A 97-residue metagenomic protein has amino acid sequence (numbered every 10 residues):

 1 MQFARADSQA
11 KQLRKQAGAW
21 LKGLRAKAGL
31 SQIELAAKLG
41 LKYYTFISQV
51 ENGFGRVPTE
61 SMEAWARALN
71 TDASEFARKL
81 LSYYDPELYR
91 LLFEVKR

Functional and structural regions predicted by a protein language model:
M1-K27: A short, Lys/Arg-rich alpha-helix, primarily the initiator
F3, R67, E75-R97: Short, charged recognition helix plus adjacent turn of helix-turn-helix-like nucleic-acid-binding domains
L13-Q16, K42, V57: Alpha-helix N-cap/N′ positions at the starts of helices
W20, S31, P58-S61, D72: Residues that mark the N-terminal boundary/hinge immediately upstream of a DNA-recognition element
K27-Q49: Short alpha-helical DNA-recognition segment
G53-R67: Short, basic-rich loop-to-helix N-cap that marks the start of a DNA-contacting helix
